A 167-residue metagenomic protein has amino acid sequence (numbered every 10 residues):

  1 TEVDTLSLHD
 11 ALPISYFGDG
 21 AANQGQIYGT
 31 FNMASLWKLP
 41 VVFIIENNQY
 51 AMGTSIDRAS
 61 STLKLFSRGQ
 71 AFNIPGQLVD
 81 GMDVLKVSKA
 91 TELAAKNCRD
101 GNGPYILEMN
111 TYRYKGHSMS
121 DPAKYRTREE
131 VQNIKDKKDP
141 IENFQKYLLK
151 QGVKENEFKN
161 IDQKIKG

Functional and structural regions predicted by a protein language model:
T1-D10: Single conserved hydrophobic/aromatic residue that forms the stacking wall/gate of nucleotide- or nucleobase-binding
A11-P13, L36-V41, F72-I74, G101-P104: Short coil/turn connectors at secondary-structure junctions
A11-Q24, P40-I45: A short, small-residue-rich loop immediately preceding and capping a beta-strand
A22-T30, M52: Short glycine/serine/threonine-rich phosphate/pyrophosphate-binding segments that cradle anionic phosphate groups
Q49-T54, I74-D80, K124-N133, E157-F158: Short beta-alpha connecting loops at secondary-structure transitions that line or flank enzyme active sites
R58-Q70, R113-K124: Flexible glycine/proline-rich, aromatic-decorated loop/lid segments
T62-L93, D136-Q163: Conserved thiamine diphosphate
N97-G167: Glycine/aspartate-rich loop-and-adjacent alpha/beta segment that forms the canonical ThDP
